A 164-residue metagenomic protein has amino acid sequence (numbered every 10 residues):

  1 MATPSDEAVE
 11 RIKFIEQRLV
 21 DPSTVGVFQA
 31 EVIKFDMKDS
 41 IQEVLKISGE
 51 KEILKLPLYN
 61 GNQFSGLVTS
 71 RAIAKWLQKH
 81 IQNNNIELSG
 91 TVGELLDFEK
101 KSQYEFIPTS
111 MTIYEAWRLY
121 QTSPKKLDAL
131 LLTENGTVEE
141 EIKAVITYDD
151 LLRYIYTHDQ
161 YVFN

Functional and structural regions predicted by a protein language model:
M1-A2: Charged interaction/catalytic cores of defense and host-pathogen modules
A8-E31, T69-D128, V145-N164: Tandem CBS (Bateman) regulatory domains
K34-D39, E43-N84: Acidic (E/D-rich), amphipathic helical modules within compact regulatory domains
D36-D39, P108-T112, N135: A structural micro-motif recognizing beta-strand termini and the immediately following turn/loop segments
I53-L54, D128-L132: Short loop/turn microsegments at loop-to-beta-strand junctions
Y59, T133-T137: Core beta-strand residues in small-molecule sensory/regulatory alpha/beta domains
F64-L67, E139-V145: Glycine-rich acetyl-CoA-binding "A-motif" of GNAT/NAT acetyltransferases
